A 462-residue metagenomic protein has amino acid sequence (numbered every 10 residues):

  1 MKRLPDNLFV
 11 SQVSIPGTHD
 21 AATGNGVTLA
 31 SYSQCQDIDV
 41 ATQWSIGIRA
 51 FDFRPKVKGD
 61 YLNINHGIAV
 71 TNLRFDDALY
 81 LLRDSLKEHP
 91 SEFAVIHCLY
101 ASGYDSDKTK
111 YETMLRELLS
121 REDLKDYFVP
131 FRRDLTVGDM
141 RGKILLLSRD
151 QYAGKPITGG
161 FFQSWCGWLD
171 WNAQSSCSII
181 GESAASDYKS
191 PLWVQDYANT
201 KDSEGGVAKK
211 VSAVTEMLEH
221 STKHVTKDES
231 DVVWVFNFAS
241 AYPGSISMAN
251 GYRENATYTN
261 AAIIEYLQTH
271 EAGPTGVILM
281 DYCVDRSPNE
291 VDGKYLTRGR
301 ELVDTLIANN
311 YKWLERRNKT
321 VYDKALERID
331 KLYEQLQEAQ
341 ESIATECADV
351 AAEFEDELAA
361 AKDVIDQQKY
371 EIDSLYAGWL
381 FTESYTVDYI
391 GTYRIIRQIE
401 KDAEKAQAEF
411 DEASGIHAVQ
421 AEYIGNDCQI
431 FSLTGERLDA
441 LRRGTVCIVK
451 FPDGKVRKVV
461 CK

Functional and structural regions predicted by a protein language model:
M1-I46, G59-E88, F93, A153-I157 (+1 more regions): Long, acidic (Asp/Glu-rich), low-complexity accessory segments flanking structured domains
R54, I96, L146, I278: Conserved, mostly hydrophobic/aromatic
P90-D105: Active-site groove signature of glycoside hydrolases
R121-A272: Surface-exposed substrate-engagement region within the catalytic domains of secreted or surface-exposed extracellular
K312-E334, K401-V419: Low-complexity, Pro/Thr/Ser/Gly/Ala-rich linker/spacer regions in secreted, extracellular modular proteins
N318-L326, L332, A339, I343-F354 (+3 more regions): Long, hydrophobic or amphipathic alpha-helical segments
T345, D411-K462: C-terminal outer-membrane/trafficking sorting elements
D373-D411, C461-K462: Repeat-associated, polar segments at repeat-unit boundaries in modular proteins
